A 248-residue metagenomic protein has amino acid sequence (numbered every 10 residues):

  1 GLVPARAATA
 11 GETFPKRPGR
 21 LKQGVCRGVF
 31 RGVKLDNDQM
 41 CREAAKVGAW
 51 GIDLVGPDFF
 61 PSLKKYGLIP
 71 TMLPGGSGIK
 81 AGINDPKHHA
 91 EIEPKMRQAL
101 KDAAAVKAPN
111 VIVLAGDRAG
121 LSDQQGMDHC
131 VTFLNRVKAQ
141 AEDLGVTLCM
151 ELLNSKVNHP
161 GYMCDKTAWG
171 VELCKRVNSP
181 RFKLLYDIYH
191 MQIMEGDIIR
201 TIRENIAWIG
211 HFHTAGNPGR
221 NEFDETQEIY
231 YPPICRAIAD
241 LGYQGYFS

Functional and structural regions predicted by a protein language model:
G1-V47, K107-P109, C164-Y186, H190-S248: Histidine-acidic metal/acid-base catalytic patches
L2-P4, P15-R17, A81-K183, I193: Active-site acidic/histidine proton-transfer and metal-coordination neighborhood in alpha/beta enzyme cores
V29-R31, G56-D58, G76-I79, D117-A119 (+3 more regions): Active-site-proximal loop/turn and secondary-structure-junction residues that shape catalytic pockets, frequently
G51-D53, M72-P74, I112, C149 (+2 more regions): Conserved beta-strand positions in the central sheet of alpha/beta enzyme cores
P57-L68: Active-site-adjacent beta->alpha loops and helix N-cap segments on the catalytic face of soluble alpha/beta enzymes
Y66-L68, M72-G78, A115: Short, conserved active-site loops that position catalytic residues or coordinate cofactors/metal ions across diverse
I69-L73, H88-A90, H129-C130, K166-A168 (+2 more regions): Short, hinge-like loop/turn segments at secondary-structure boundaries
